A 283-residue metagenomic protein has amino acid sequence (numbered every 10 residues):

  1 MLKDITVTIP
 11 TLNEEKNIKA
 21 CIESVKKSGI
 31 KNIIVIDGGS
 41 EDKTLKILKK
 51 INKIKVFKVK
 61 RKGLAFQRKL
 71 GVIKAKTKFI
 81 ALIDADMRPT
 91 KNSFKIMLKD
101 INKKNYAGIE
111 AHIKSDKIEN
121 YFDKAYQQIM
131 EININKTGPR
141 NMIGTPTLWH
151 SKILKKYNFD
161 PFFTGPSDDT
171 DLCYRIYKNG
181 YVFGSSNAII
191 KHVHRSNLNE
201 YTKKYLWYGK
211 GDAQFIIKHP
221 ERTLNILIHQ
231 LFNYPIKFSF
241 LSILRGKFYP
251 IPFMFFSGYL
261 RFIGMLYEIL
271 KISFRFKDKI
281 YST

Functional and structural regions predicted by a protein language model:
E14-K27: Short, well-formed alpha-helical segments that are part of the catalytic scaffolds of diverse glycosyltransferases
S24, D37-L45, D84-M87: A conserved acidic beta->alpha catalytic loop
V59-A75: Glycine-rich, basic loop-to-helix element that forms the pyrophosphate-binding segment of sugar-nucleotide handling
I80: Short aromatic/hydrophobic "clamp" motif used to bind/position activated sugar donors
N92-Y121: Conserved donor NDP-sugar-binding/catalytic core segment of glycosyltransferases
S115-D116, E131-W149, T164-G165: A recurrent flexible, glycine/aromatic-enriched loop bordering the glycosyltransferase active site that acts as
G165-Y174: Acidic donor-binding loop at a coil-to-helix junction in glycosyltransferase catalytic cores that engages
K204-G211, I217, E221-T283: Non-catalytic, C-terminal membrane-associated alpha-helical segments of glycosyltransferases
